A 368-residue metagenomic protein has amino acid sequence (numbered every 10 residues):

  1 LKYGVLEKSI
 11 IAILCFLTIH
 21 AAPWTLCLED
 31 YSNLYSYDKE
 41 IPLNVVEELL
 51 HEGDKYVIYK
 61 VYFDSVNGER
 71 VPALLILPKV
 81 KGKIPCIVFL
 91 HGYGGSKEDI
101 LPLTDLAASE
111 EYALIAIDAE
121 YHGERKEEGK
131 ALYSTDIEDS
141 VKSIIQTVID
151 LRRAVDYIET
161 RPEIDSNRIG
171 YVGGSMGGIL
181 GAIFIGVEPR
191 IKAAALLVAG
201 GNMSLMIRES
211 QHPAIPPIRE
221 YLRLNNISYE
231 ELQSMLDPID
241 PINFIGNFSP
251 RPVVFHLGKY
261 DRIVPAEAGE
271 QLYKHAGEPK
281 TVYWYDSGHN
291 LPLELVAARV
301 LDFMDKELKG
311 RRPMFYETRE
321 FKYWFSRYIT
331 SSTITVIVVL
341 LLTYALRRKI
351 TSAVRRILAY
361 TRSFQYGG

Functional and structural regions predicted by a protein language model:
Y37-V80: N-terminal cap/lid segment of alpha/beta-hydrolase-fold proteins
A73, K83-G92: Short beta-strand element of the alpha/beta-hydrolase
G94-I149, I207-I215: Cap/lid segment of the alpha/beta-hydrolase catalytic domain
Y133-G174: Gly/Ser-rich "nucleophile elbow"/oxyanion-hole loop immediately N-terminal to the catalytic nucleophile in hydrolases
A182-Y229, W284, P292: Hydrolase active-site cap/lid region
F248, V254-L257: Short beta-strand/loop motif that positions the catalytic acidic residue of the alpha/beta-hydrolase fold
K259-V264, N290: Acidic catalytic loop of the alpha/beta-hydrolase fold
E270-F325: C-terminal catalytic histidine-bearing segment of alpha/beta-hydrolase fold enzymes
